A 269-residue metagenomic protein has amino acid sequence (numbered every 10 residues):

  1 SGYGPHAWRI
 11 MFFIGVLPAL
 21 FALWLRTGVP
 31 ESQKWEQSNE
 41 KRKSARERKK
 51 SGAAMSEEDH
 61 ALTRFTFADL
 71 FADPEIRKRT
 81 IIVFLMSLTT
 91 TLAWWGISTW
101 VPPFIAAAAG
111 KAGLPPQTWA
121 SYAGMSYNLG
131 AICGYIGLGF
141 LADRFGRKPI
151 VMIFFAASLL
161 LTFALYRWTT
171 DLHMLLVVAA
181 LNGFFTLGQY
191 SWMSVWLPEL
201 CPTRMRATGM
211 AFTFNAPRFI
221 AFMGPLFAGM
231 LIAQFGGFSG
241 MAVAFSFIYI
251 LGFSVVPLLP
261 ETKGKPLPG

Functional and structural regions predicted by a protein language model:
S1-Y3, I105-A106, L141-A142, A228-G236: Interfacial helix-cap and linker-helix signal at transmembrane-aqueous boundaries of multi-pass secondary transporters
G2-F71, I250-G269: Central mid-sequence intracellular linker of multi-pass
G2-P5, R167-V178: Helix-loop junctions at membrane interfaces in 12-TM secondary transporters
P74-C133: Extracytoplasmic gate region of multi-pass secondary transporters
L129, T203-F235: A late C-terminal transmembrane helix in Major Facilitator Superfamily
R144-F155: Cytoplasmic membrane-interface "Motif A"-like loop-to-helix N-cap segments of 12-TM Major Facilitator Superfamily
A156-T170: C-terminal ends and interior cores of transmembrane alpha-helices in multi-pass membrane transporters/permeases
G188-C201: Intracellular juxtamembrane helix-capping segments at the cytosolic ends of symmetry-related transmembrane helices
